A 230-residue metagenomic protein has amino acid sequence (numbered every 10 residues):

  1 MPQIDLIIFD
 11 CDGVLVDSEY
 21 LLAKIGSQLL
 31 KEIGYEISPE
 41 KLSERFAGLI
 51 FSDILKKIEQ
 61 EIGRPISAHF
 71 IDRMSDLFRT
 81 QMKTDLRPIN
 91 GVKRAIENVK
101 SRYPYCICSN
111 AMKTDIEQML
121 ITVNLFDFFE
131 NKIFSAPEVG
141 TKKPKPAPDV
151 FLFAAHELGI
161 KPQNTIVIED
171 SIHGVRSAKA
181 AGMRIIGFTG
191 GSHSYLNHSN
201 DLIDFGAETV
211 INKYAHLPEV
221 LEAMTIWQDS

Functional and structural regions predicted by a protein language model:
M1-Q3, E97, K113, Q118-S230: Asp-based, Mg2+/Mn2+-dependent phosphohydrolase catalytic module
M1-S43, E61: Active-site neighborhood of HAD-like aspartate-dependent phosphohydrolases
A23, S27, F51-K56, I71 (+3 more regions): An amphipathic alpha-helix signature
L29-L30, I50-P65, M119, A154-A155 (+1 more regions): Helix-loop "lid/cap" segments that line or gate small-molecule binding pockets
E36, K56-E97: Metal-dependent phosphoesterase signature
E36, P104-Y105, R184, E208: Residue-level detector of anion-binding/catalytic polar loops
L49, S101-R102, F205: Structured helix-beta-strand junction loops
S109-A111: Conserved phosphate-coupling serine/threonine residues in phosphotransfer and NTP-handling enzymes
